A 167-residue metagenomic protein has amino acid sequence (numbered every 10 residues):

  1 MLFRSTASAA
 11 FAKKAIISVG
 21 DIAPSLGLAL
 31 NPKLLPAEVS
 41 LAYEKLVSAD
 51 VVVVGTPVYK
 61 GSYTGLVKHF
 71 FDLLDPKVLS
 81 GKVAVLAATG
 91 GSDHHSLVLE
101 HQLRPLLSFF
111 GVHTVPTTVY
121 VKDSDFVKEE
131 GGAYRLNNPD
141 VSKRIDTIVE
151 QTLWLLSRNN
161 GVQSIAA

Functional and structural regions predicted by a protein language model:
M1-T56, G61-K68, L73, P139-Q151 (+1 more regions): N-terminal beta1-alpha1-beta2 submodule of the flavodoxin-like/Rossmannoid cofactor-binding fold
F11, L79-V83, V112: A short helix->loop->beta-strand "cap" motif at the edges of active sites that frequently abuts
I22, S92, V127: Surface-exposed, flexible loop/turn segments at secondary-structure boundaries
L26-A29, G65, L97-V98, V127-E130: Short, well-ordered secondary-structure micro-motifs
K45, P76, L106: Hydrophobic/aromatic ligand-binding patch that stacks against planar heteroaromatic rings of cofactors or nucleotides
H69-A84: A contiguous binding-surface segment within folded domains or other stable secondary-structure elements
A84-D123, D140: Short, glycine-/small-residue-rich phosphate/pyrophosphate-handling segment
V115-A167: Glycine-rich phosphate/pyrophosphate-binding loop and the adjoining helix
